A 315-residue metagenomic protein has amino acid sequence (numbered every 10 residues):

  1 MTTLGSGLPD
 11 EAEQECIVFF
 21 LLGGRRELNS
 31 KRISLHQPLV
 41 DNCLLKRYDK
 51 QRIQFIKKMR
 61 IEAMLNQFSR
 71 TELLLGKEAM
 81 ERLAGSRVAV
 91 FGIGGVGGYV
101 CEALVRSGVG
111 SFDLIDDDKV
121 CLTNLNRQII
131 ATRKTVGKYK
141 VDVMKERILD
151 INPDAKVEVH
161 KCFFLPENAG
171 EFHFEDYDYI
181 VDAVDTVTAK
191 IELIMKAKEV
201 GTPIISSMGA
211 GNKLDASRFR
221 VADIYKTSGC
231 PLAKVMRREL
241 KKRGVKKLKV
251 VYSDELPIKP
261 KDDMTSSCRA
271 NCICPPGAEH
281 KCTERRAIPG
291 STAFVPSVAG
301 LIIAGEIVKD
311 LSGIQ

Functional and structural regions predicted by a protein language model:
S34-H36, D41-L44, Y48-I61: Short, positively charged and aromatic/hydrophobic N-terminal segments
M59-A89: N-terminal charged helix/coil linker that caps or initiates catalytic domains
I61, F172-D176, A189, E199 (+3 more regions): Glycine-rich phosphate/adenylate-binding loop
F91-G92, I115: Conserved N-terminal Rossmann-fold NAD(P)-binding element of oxidoreductases
V96: Hydrophobic/small residue at the entry helix of a nucleotide-binding pocket
R106-S111: Conserved S-adenosyl-L-methionine
I115-N152: Glycine-rich phosphate-binding loop and adjoining beta1-alpha1-beta2 segment of Rossmann-like nucleotide-binding folds
K161-N168: Conserved SAM/SAH-binding loop
